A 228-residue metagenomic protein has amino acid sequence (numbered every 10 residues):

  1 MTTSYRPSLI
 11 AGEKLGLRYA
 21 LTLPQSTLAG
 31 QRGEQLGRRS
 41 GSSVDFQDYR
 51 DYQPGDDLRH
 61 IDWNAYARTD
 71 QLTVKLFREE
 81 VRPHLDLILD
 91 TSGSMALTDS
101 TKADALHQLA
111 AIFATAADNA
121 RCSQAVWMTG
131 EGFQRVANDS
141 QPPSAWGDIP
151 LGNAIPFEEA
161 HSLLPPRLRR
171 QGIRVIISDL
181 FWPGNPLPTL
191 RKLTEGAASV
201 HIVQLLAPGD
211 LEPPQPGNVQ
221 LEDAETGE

Functional and structural regions predicted by a protein language model:
M1-R38, R50-D56, A65, D70 (+1 more regions): Exposed, interaction-prone extracellular/peripheral surfaces
G41: Glycine/proline-rich, flexible active-site/cofactor-binding loop segments that harbor closely spaced acidic
L58-H60: N-terminal juxtadomain amphipathic helix that follows a signal peptide/anchor or precedes a small N-terminal auxiliary
